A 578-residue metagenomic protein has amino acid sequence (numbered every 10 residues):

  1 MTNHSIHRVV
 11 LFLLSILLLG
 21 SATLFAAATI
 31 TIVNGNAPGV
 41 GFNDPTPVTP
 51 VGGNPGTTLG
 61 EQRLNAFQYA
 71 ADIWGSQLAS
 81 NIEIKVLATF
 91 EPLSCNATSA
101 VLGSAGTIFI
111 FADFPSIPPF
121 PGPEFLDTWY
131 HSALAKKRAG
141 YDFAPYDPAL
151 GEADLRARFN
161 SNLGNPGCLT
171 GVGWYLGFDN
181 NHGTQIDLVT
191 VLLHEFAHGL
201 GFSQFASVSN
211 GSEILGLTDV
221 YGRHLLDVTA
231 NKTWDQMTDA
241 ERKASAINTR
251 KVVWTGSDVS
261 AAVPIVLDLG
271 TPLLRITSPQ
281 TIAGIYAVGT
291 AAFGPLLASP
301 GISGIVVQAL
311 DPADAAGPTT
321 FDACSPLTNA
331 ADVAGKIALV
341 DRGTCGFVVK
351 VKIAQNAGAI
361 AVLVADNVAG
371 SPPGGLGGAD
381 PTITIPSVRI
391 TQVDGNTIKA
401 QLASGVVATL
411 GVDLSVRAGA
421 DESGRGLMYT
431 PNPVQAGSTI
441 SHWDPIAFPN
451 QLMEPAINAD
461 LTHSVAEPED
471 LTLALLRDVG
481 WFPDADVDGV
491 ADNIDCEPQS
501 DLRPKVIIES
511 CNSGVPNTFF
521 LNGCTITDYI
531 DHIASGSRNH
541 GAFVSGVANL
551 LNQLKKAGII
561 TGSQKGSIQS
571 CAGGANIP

Functional and structural regions predicted by a protein language model:
M1-H7: N-terminal secretory signal peptides that target proteins for export/translocation
V10-S21: Bacterial N-terminal signal peptides
A27-L193, H198-T277, P295, A403-P483: Extracellular zinc-dependent metalloprotease catalytic-domain scaffold
L64-A71, G75, R156, Q185 (+15 more regions): Extracytoplasmic/secreted envelope proteins and their assembly/folding machinery, especially bacterial periplasmic
L93, P166, D322, N396 (+7 more regions): Extracellular secreted precursors and ectodomains with disulfide-bonded cysteine-rich loops/domains
A261-P433: Structured lumen-facing ectodomains of secretory-pathway proteins
L476, F482-G574: Extracellular calcium-associated, cysteine-rich motifs in secreted modular proteins
